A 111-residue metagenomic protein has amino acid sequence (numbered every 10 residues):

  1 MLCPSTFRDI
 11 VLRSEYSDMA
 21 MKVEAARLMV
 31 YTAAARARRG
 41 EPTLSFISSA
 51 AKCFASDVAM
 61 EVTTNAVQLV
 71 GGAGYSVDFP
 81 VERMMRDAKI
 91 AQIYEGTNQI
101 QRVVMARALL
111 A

Functional and structural regions predicted by a protein language model:
M1-A111: Alpha-helical interface subdomain recognition
